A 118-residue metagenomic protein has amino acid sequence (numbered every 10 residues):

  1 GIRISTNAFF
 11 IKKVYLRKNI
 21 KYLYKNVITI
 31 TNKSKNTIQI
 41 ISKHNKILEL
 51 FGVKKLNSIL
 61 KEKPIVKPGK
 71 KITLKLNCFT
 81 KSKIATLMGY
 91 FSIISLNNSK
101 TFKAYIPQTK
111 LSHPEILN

Functional and structural regions predicted by a protein language model:
G1-K21, E115-L117: Low-complexity, acidic Ser/Thr/Pro/Gly-rich terminal tails and inter-domain linkers that flank the onset of structured
Y15, T37, K81-A85: Short glycine/serine/proline-enriched coil/turn segments at secondary-structure junctions
K21-V27, T86-M88: Short, solvent-exposed loop/turn segments enriched in Ser/Thr/Gly
T29-N36: Asparagine-centered strand-capping/turn motif at beta-strand->loop junctions
S42-N45: Short Gly/aromatic-enriched secondary-structure transition segments
L48-G52, N98: Change "in extracellular beta-sheet-rich domains … of secreted and cell-surface proteins" to "in beta-sheet-rich domains
G52-I84: Intrinsically disordered, low-complexity Pro/Gly/Ser/Thr-rich segments with frequent PxxP/GP/PP motifs and embedded
F79-N118: Terminal connector regions
